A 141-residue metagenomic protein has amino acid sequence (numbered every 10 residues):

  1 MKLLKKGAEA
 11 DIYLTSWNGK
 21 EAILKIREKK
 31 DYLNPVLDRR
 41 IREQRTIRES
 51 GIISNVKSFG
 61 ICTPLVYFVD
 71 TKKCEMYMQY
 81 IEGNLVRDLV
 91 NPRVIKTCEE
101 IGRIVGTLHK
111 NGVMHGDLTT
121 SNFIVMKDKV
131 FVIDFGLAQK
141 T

Functional and structural regions predicted by a protein language model:
K2-I47: ATP-binding glycine-rich loop module of kinase domains
L14-W17, F68, Y80, V125: Conserved hydrophobic "DFG−1" position in protein kinase catalytic cores
E28, R42-T46, K57-I101: Conserved structural core of kinase catalytic domains
V56, I104-L108: Conserved hydrophobic alpha-helix
K110-T120: Catalytic-loop of the protein kinase fold
N122-V132: Conserved protein kinase catalytic/activation segment
D134-Q139: Activation of the activation-loop gatekeeper triad in protein kinase-fold domains
